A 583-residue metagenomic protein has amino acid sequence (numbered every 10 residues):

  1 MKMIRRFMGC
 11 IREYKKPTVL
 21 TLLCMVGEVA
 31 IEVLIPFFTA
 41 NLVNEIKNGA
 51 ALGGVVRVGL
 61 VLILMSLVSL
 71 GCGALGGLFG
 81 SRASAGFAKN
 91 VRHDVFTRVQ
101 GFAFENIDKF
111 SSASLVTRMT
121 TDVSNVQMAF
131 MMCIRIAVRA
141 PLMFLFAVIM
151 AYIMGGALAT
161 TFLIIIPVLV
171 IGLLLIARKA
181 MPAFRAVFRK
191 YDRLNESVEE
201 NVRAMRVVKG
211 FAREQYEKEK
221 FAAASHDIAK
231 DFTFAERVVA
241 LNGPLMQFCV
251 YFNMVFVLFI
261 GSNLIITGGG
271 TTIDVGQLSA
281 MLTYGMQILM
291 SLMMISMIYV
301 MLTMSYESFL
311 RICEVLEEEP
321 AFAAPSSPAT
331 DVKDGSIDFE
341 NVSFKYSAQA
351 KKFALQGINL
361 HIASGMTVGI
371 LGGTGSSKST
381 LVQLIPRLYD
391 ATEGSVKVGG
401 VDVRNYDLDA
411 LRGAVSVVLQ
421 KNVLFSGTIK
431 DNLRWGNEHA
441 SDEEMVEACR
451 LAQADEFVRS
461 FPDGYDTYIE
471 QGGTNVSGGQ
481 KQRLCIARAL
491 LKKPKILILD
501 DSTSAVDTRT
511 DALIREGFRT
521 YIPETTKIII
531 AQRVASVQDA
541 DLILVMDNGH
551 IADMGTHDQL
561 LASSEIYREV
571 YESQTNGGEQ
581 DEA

Functional and structural regions predicted by a protein language model:
M1-E32, T39, K47-L62, V68 (+15 more regions): Membrane-integrated ABC transporters
E13, P17-V29, N41, V61 (+3 more regions): Transmembrane helices of ABC transporter permease
E13-K16, G101-E105, T121-I134, V138 (+7 more regions): An intracellular "coupling" helix at the cytosolic face of ABC transporter transmembrane type-1 domains
P17-T18, M65-S84, R135-L142, L163-K190 (+4 more regions): Alpha-helical transmembrane segments of multi-pass membrane proteins
L23-C24, I31-N44, M65-S112, V116 (+9 more regions): Juxtamembrane helix-loop junctions of ABC transporter transmembrane domains
A50-R57, M150-I164, L173, F234-R311 (+1 more regions): Helix-loop-helix
D331-A583: ABC-type nucleotide-binding domain
